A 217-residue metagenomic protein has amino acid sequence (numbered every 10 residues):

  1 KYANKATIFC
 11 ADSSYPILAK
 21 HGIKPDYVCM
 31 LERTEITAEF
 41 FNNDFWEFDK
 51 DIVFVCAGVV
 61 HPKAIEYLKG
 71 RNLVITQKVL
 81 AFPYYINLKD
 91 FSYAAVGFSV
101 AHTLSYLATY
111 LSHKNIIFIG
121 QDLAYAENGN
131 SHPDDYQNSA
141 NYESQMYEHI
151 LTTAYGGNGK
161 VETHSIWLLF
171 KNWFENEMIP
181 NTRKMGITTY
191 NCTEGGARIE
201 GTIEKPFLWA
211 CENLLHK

Functional and structural regions predicted by a protein language model:
K1-A11, Y15-K217: Metal-ion/cofactor- or nucleotide/acyl-coenzyme-handling active-site neighborhoods
